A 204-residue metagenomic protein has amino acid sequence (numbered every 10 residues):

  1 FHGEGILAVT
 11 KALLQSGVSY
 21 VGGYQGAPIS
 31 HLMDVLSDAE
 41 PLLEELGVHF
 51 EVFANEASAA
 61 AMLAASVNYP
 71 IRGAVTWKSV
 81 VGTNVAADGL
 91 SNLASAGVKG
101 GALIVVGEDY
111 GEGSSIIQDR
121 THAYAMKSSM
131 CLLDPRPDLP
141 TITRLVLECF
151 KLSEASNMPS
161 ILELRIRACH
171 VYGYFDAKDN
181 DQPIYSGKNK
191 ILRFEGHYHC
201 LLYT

Functional and structural regions predicted by a protein language model:
F1-I29: N-terminal signal-anchor module of multipass membrane proteins
F1-I6, T10, R136-L202: Flexible, low-complexity linker and terminal segments
Q25-P28, C131, P159, L201: Proline-rich low-complexity regions
A27-E154, R165: Thiamine diphosphate
